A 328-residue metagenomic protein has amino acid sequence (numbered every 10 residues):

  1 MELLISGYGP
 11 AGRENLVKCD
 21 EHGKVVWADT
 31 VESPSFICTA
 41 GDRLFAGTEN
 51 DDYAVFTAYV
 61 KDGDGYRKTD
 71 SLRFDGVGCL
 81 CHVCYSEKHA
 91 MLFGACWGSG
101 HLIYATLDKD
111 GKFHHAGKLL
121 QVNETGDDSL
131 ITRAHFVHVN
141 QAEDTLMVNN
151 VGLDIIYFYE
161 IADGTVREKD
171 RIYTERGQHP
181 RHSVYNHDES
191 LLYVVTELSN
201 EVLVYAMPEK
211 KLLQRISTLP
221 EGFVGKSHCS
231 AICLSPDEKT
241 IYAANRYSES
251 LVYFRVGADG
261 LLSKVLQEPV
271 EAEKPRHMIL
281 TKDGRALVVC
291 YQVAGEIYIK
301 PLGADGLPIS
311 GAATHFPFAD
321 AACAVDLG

Functional and structural regions predicted by a protein language model:
Y8-P10, E49-D51, W97-S99, L107 (+5 more regions): Short loop/turn segments immediately following the C-termini of beta-strands
G23-T30, K68-F74, G117-D128, R167-Y173 (+3 more regions): A short beta-strand motif characteristic of beta-propeller blades
W27-H89: Blade-loop segments of beta-propeller domains
V31-G41, D75-E87, N123-E143, T174-E189 (+3 more regions): Beta-rich, blade/repeat-based domains predominating in secreted/periplasmic proteins but also intracellular
Y59-G65, Y104-H114, Y159-T165, Y205-K211 (+2 more regions): Short loop/turn segments immediately following beta-strands, especially the blade-tip and inter-blade linker loops
K68-H138: Asp-box/WD-like beta-propeller blade repeats and closely related beta-sheet repeat scaffolds
L146-N200: Loop-centered beta-sheet repeat module
